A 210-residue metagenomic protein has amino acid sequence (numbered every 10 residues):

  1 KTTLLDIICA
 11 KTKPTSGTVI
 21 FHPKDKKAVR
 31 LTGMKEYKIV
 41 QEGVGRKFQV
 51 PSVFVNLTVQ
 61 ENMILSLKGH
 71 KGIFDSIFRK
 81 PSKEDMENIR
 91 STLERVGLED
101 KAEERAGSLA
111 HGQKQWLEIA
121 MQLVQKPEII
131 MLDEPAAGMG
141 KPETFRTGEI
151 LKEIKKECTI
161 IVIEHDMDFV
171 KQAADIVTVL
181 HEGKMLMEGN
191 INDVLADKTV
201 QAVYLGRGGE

Functional and structural regions predicted by a protein language model:
C9: Helix-to-loop junction immediately C-terminal to a conserved catalytic motif
T18-E42, R79-P81: ABC ATPase NBD Q-loop/coupling interface
T32-G33, T92-Q113: Conserved ABC nucleotide-binding domain
S76-K101, E128, E149, T159 (+1 more regions): Conserved ABC ATPase "signature" region
I130-E134: Catalytic Walker B motif of ABC-type/P-loop ATPase nucleotide-binding domains
V170-Q172: A short, surface-exposed alpha-helical micro-motif characterized by mixed small hydrophobic and charged/polar residues
